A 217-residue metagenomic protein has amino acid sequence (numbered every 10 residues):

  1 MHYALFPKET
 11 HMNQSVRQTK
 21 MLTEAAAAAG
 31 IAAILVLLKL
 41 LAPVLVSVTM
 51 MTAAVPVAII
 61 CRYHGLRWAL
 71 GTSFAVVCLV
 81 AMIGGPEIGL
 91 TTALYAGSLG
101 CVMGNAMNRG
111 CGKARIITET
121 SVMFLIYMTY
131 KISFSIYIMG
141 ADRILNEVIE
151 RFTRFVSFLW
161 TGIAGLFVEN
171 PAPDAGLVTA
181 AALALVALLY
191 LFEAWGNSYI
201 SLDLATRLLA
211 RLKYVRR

Functional and structural regions predicted by a protein language model:
L5-A75: Hydrophobic transmembrane alpha-helices
N13, R17, M21, I88 (+2 more regions): Membrane-helix interfacial "entry" motifs
L22-A27, L70-F74, G89-L90, L94 (+3 more regions): Hydrophobic alpha-helical transmembrane segments
A25-A28, T92-I136: Short helix-perturbing small/polar motifs within transmembrane alpha-helices
L37-V46, V76-M107: Interfacial aromatic-anchored transmembrane helix boundaries in multi-pass membrane proteins
L40, R62, V80, G84 (+3 more regions): Membrane-water interface at transmembrane helix exits
P56, G97, C101, W195 (+1 more regions): Transmembrane alpha-helix boundary/anchor motif
T118-Y214: Membrane-embedded alpha-helical hairpins and interfacial helices in multi-pass inner-membrane proteins
